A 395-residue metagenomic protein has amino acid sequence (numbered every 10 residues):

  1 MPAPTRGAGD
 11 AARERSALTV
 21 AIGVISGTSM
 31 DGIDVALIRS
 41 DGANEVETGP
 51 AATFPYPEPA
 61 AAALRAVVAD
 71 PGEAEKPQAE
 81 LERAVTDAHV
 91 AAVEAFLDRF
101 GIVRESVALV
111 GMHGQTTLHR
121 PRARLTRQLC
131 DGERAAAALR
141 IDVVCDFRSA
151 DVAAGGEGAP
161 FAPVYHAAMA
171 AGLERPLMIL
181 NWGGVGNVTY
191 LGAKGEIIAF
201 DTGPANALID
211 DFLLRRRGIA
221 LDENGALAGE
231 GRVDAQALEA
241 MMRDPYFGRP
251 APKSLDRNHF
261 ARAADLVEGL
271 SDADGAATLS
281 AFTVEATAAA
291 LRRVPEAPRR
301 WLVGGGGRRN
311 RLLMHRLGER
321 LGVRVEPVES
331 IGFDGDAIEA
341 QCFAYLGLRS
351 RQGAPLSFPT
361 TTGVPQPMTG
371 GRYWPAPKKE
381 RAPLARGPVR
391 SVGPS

Functional and structural regions predicted by a protein language model:
P2-A17, T116-T126, D146, A150-L177: Conserved phosphate-binding catalytic cores of ATP/NTP-utilizing and phosphoryl-transfer enzymes
G9-P55: N-terminal phosphate-binding or glycine-rich loops at protein starts, especially the Walker A/P-loop of NTPases
M30, A281, E329-P377: Glycine-rich phosphate-binding/hydrolytic loop that grips phosphoryl groups
I33-I38, P50-A66, A138, V144-A170 (+1 more regions): Glycine-rich phosphate-binding loop plus the immediately following alpha-helix
G72-G132: Short beta-strand-loop/turn "lid" adjacent to the catalytic site in phosphate-handling enzymes
V103-H113, E296-G307: Short glycine-rich phosphate-binding loop at a beta-alpha junction
I219-P298, R311-E319: A contiguous, well-structured pocket-lining segment that forms one wall/lid of small-molecule binding clefts in soluble
K379-V389: Positively charged N-terminal leader segments that act as targeting/secretion signals
